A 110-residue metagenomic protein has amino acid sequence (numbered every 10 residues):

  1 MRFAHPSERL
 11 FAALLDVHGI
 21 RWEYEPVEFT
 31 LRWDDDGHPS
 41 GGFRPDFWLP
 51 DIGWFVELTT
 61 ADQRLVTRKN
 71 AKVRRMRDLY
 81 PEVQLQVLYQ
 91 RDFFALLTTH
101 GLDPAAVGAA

Functional and structural regions predicted by a protein language model:
M1-A110: Electrostatic, structured charged patches in enzyme active sites and in nucleic-acid/phosphate-binding
